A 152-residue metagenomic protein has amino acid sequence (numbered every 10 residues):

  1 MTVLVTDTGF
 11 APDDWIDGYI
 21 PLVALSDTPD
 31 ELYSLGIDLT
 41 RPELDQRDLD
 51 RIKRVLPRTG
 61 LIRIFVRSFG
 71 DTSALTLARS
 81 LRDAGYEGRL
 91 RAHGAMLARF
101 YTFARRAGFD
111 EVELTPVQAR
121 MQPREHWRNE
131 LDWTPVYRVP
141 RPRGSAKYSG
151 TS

Functional and structural regions predicted by a protein language model:
M1-P29: N-terminal, charge-rich interaction modules
V3-D14, I37-D45, R128, K147: Phosphate/adenylate-binding glycine loop and adjacent helical scaffold
G18-V23, Y33-T40, G60-I64, G88-A92 (+1 more regions): Hydrophobic faces of well-ordered beta-strands that scaffold small-molecule active sites in alpha/beta enzyme cores
S34-D83, D132: Glycine/Thr-rich beta-alpha phosphate-binding loop at enzyme active sites
L49-R54, L97-E111: Catalytic cores of alpha/beta
T76, S80-R82, E87, L97 (+1 more regions): Long, distal/terminal scaffolding or interaction modules with repetitive or compositionally biased sequence
A107-W127: Glycine-rich phosphate-binding active-site loops on the catalytic face of alpha/beta enzymes
M121-G150: C-terminal helical cap(s) of enzyme catalytic domains, especially alpha/beta-barrels
